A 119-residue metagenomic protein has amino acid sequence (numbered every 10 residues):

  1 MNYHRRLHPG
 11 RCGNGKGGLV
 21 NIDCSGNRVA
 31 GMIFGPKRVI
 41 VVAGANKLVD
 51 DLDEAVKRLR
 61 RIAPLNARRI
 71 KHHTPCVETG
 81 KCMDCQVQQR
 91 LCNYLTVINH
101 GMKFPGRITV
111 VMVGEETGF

Functional and structural regions predicted by a protein language model:
N2-F119: Conserved phosphate- and dinucleotide-binding cores of soluble alpha/beta proteins, encompassing both enzyme active
